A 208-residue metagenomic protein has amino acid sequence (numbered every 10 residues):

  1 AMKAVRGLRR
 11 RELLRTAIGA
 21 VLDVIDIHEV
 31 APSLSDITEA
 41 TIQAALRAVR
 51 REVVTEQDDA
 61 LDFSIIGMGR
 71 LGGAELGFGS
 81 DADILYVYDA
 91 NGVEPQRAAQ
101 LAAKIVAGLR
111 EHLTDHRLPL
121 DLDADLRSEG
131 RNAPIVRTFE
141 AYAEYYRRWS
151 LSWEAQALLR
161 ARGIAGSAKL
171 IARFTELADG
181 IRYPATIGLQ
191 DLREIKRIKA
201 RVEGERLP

Functional and structural regions predicted by a protein language model:
A1-P208: A nucleotide- and high-energy phosphate-metabolite-utilizing enzyme signature
